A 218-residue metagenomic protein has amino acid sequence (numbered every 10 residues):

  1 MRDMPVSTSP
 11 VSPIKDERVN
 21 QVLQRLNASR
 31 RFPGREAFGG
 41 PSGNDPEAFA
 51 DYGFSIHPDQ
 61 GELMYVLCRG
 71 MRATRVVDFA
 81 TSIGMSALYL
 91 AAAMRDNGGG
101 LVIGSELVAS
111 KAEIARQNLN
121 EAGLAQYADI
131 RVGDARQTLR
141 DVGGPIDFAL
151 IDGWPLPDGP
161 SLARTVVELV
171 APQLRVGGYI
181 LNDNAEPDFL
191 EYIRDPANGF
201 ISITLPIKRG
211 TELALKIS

Functional and structural regions predicted by a protein language model:
M1-F148, L156-L181, A185-S218: A short alpha-helical cap/connector motif
D152: Active-site residues of response regulator receiver
